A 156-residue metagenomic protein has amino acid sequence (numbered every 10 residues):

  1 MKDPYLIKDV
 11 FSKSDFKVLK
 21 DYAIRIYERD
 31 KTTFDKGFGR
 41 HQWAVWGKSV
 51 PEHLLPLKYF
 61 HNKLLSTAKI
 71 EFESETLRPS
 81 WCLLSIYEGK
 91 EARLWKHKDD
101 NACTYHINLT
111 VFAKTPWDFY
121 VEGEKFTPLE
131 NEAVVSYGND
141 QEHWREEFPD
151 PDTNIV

Functional and structural regions predicted by a protein language model:
M1-F72: Non-heme Fe(II)/2-oxoglutarate
D3, E28, D35, E52 (+7 more regions): Glutamate identity and glutamate-enriched acidic tracts
L6-K8, R78-P79, Y120, V135-S136: A structural signal for short, well-ordered beta-strand segments and their strand-loop junctions that often border
S12, C82, E122-F126: Short secondary-structure transition/capping segments
G39-E52, K58-D118: Conserved double-stranded beta-helix
Y87-E146, D152-V156: Catalytic core of non-heme Fe(II) oxygenases with the double-stranded beta-helix
